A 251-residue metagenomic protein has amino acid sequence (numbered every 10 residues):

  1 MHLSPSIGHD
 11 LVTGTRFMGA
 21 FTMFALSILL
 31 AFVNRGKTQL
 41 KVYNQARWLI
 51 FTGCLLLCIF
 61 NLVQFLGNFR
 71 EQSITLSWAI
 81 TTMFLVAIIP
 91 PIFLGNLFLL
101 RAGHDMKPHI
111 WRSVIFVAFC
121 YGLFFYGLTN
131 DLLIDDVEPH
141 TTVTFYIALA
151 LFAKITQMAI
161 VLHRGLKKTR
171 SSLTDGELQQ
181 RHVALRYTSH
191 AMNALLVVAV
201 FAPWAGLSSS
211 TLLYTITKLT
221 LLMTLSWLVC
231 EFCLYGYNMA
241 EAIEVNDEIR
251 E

Functional and structural regions predicted by a protein language model:
M1-L26, F145-F152: Hydrophobic transmembrane alpha-helical segments in integral membrane proteins
H2-P5, G36-Q39, L55-T81, A102 (+2 more regions): Helix-loop junctions on the outward
R16-R35, Q45-N68, F84-P90, I115-G127 (+1 more regions): Hydrophobic alpha-helical transmembrane segments of multi-pass membrane proteins
S27-V33, P91-L99, F152-D175, L228-F232: Alpha-helical transmembrane segments in multipass membrane proteins, preferentially the mid-helix core
N34-W48, I74, F98-W111, V137-E138 (+2 more regions): Membrane-interface helix-boundary motifs at transmembrane edges
S73-S77, P139-Q157, L219-L222: Alpha-helical transmembrane segments
N96-T129, P139-L151, D175-L195: The cytoplasmic-loop to transmembrane-helix boundary for the fourth helix
C230-E251: Membrane-proximal linker segments that couple transmembrane helices to downstream signaling/catalytic modules
